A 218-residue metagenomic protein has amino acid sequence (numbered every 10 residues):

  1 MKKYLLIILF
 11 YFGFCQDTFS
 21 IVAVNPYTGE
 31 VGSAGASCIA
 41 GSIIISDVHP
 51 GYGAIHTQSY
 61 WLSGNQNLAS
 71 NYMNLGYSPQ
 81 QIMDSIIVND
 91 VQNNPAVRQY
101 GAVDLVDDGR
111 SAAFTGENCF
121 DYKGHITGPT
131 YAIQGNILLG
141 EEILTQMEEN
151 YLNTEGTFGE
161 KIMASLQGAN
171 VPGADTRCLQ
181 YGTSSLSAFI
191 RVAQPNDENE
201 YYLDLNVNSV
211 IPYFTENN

Functional and structural regions predicted by a protein language model:
M1-K2, I190: Short, intrinsically disordered low-complexity segments
K3-G13: Sec-dependent N-terminal signal peptides
Q16-N218: N-terminal nucleophile
